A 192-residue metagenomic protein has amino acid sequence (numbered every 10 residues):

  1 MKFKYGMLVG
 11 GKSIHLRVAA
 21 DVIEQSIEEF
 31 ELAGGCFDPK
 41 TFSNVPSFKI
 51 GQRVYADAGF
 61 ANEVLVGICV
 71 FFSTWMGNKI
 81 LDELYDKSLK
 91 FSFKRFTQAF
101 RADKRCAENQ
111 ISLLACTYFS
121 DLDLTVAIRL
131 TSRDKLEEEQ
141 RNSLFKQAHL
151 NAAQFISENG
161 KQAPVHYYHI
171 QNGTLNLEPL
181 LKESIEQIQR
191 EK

Functional and structural regions predicted by a protein language model:
M1-L65, L89-K192: Short amphipathic alpha-helical segments that predominantly mediate membrane engagement
F72-S88: Short hydrophobic alpha-helical membrane-entry/anchor segments
